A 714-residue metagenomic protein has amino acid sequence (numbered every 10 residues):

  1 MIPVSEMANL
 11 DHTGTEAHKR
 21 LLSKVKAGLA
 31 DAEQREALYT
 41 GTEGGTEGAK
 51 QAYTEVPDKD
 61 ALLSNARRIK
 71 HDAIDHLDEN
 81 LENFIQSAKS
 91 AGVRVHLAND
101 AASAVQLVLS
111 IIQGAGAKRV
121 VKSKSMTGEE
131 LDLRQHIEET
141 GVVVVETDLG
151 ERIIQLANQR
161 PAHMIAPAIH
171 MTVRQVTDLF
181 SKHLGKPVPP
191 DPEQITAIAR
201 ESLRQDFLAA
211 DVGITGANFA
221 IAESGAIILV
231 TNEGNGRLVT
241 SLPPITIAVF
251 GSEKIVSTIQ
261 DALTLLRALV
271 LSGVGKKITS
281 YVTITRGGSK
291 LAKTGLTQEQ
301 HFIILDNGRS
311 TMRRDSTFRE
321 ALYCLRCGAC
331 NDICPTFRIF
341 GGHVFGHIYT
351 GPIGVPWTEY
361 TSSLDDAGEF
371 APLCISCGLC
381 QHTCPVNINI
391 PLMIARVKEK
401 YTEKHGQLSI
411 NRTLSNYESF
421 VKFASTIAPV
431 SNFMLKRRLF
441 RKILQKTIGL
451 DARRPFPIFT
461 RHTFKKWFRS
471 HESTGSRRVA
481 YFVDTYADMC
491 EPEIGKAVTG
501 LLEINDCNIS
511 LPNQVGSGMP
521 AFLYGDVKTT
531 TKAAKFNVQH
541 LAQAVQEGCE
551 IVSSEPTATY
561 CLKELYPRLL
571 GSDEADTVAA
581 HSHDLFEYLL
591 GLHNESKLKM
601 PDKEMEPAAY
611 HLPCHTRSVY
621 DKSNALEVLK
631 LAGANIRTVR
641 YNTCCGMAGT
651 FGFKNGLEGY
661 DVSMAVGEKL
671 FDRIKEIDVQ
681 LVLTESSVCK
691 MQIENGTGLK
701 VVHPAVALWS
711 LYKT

Functional and structural regions predicted by a protein language model:
M1-T317: The feature marks the mature, well-folded catalytic cores of soluble enzymes
K59, L107-G114, K124-Q205, D211 (+4 more regions): Iron-sulfur cluster-binding electron-transfer modules in prokaryotic oxidoreductases
A66-R67, A91-V93, D315-R319, I375-Q381 (+3 more regions): Glycine- and acidic
G236-I255, Y323-R326, V355, E359 (+3 more regions): Gly/Ser/Thr-rich active-site loops/lids in small-molecule metabolic enzymes that frequently grip phosphoryl groups
T294-S316, F345-D365, D621-V628: Short, charged low-complexity linear segments at domain edges
T317-R319, T358-E369, L592-K597: Active-site-adjacent structural elements in folded domains
T317-R338, D366-I388, F420-V421, H615 (+1 more regions): Cysteine-centered iron-sulfur cluster-binding motifs in ferredoxin-type domains/subunits of redox enzymes
F337-E369, N387-T413, V702-A707: Non-heme iron-sulfur electron-transfer modules
